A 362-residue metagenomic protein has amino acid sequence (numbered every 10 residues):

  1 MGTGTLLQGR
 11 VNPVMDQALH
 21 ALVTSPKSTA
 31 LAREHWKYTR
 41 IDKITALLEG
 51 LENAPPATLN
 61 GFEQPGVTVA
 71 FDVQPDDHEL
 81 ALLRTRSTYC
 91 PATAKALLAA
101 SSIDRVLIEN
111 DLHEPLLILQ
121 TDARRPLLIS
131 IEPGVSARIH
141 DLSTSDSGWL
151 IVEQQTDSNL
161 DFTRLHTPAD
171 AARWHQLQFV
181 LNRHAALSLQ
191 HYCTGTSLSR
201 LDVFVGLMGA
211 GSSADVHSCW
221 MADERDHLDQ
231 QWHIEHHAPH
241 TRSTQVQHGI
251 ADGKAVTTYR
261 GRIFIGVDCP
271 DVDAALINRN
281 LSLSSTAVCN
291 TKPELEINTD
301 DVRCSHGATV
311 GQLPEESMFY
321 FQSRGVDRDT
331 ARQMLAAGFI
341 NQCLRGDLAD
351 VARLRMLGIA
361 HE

Functional and structural regions predicted by a protein language model:
M1-L98, S102, D111-H113: N-terminal amphipathic, basic helical "cap/leader" segment at the start of enzyme domains
T24-H35, A337-A349: Short arginine-rich
R86-F319, S323-V326, I340, D347-E362: Conserved beta-strand/loop scaffold segments within soluble protein domains that form the structured core and edges
